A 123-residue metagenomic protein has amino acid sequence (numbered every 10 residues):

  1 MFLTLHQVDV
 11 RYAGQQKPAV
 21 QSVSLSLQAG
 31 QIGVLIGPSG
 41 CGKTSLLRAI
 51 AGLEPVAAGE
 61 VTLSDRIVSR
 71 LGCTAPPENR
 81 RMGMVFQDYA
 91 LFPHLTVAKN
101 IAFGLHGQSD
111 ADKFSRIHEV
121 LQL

Functional and structural regions predicted by a protein language model:
L3, P18-V20: Conserved structural motif at the start of ABC-family nucleotide-binding domains
A13-G14, L95-K113: ABC-type ATPase nucleotide-binding domains, specifically the catalytic core motifs of the NBD
I36-P38: The feature captures the beta-strand-to-loop junction immediately N-terminal to the Walker
A51: Helix-to-loop junction immediately C-terminal to a conserved catalytic motif
A57-V68: ABC nucleotide-binding domain "signature motif"
R66-R70, A111-L123: Conserved ABC ATPase "signature" region
I67-G83, G107: ABC ATPase NBD coupling module
